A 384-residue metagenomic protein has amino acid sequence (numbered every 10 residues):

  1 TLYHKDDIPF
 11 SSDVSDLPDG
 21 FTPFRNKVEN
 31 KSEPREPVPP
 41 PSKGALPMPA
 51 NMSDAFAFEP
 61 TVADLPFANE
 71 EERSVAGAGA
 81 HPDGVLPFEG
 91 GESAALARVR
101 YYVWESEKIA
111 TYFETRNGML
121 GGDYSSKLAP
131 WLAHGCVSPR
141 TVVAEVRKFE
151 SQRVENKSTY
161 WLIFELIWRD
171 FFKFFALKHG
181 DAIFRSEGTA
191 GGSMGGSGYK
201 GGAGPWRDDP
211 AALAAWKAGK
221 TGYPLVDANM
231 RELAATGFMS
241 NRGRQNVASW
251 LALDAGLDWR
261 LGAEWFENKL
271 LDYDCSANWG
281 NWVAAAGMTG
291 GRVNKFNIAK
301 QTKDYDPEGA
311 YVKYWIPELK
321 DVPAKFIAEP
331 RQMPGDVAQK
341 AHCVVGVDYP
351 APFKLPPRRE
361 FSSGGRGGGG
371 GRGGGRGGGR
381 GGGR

Functional and structural regions predicted by a protein language model:
Y3-S15: Glycine-rich, charge-decorated loop segments at or immediately adjacent to ligand/cofactor-binding or catalytic sites
V14-G201, A310, Y314-G367, G383-R384: Glycine/tryptophan-enriched, flexible segments
S93, G122, A133-R140, N156-Y160 (+9 more regions): Conserved structured core elements
Y112-T115, Y124-K127, S193-K200, R207-G219 (+1 more regions): Active-site-adjacent structural elements in folded domains
S126-P130, D170, A214-A215, P224-A234 (+3 more regions): Contiguous, well-ordered alpha-helical segments that form the cores/surfaces of helical PPI scaffolds
I183, T189-M194, Q245-T289: Active/binding-pocket-proximal capping segment
N281-K303, Y311: Hydrophobic/aromatic-rich core segments of domains that either
R366-G382: Arginine-glycine-rich low-complexity intrinsically disordered regions
